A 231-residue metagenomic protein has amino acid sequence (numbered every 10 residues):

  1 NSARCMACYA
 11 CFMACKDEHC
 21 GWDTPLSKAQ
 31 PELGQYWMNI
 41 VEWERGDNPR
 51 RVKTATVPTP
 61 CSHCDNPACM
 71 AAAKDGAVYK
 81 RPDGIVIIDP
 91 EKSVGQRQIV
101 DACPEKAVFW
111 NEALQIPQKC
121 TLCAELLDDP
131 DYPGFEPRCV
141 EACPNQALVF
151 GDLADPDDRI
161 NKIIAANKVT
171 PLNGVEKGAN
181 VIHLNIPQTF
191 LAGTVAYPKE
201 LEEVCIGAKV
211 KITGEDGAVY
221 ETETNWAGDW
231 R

Functional and structural regions predicted by a protein language model:
A3-D23: Hydrophobic alpha-helical membrane-insertion signals
D23-P60, M70, P90-Q96, V100-A196: Flanking helices and flexible, charged tails adjoining ferredoxin-like Fe-S electron-transfer domains in multi-subunit
C64-A73: Ordered, amphipathic secondary-structure segments that act as subunit-interaction surfaces in large macromolecular
K74, Y79-I87, G95, K106: Mid-length scaffold segments of soluble, non-membrane domains
P82, P133, D216-A218: Short, small/polar residue-rich loop motifs at catalytic or cofactor-binding pockets
T189-L191, P198-E215: Short, ordered, surface-exposed loop/turn motifs in non-cytosolic proteins
I206, G214-R231: Short, acidic Ser/Thr/Gly-rich low-complexity loop/linker segments typical of extracellular and cell-surface proteins
